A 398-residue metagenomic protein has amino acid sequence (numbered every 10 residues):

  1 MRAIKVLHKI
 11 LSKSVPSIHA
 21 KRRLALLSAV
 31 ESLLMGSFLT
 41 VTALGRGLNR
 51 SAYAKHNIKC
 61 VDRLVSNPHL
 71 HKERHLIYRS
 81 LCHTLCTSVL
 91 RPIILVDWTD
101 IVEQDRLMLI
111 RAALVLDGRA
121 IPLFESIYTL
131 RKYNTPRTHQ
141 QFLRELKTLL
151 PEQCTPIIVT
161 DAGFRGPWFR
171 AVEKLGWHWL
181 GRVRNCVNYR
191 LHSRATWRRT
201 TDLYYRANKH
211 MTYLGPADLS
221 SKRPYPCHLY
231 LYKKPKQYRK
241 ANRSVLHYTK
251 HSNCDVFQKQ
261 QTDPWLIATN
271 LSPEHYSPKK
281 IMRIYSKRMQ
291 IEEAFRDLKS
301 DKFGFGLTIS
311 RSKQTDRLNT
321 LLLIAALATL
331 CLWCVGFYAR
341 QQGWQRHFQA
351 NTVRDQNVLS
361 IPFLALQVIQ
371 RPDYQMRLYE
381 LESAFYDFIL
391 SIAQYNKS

Functional and structural regions predicted by a protein language model:
M1-F38, R50-A52, L76-I77, V89-P92 (+2 more regions): Single, function-defining residue in the core of a domain
V41: Helix-turn-helix DNA-binding elements, focusing on the entry/boundary residues of the two helices that contact DNA
L44: Short alpha-helical "recognition helix" segments of helix-turn-helix
L48-C60: Short, basic interhelical loop/turn and adjoining N-cap of the next helix at nucleic-acid- or acidic-partner-contacting
I58-D117: Active-site-proximal, Lys/Arg-enriched surface segment that forms a nucleic-acid-binding/basic interface patch
